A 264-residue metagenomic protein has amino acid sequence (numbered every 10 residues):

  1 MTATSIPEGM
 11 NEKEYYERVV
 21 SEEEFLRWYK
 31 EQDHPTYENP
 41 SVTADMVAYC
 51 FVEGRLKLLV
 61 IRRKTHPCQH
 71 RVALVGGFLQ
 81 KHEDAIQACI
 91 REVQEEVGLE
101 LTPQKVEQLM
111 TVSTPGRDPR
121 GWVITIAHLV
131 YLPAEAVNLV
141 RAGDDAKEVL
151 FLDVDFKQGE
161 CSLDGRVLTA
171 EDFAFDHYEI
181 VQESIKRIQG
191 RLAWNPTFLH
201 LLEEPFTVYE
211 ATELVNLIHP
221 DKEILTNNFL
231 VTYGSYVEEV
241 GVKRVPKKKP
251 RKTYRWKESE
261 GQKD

Functional and structural regions predicted by a protein language model:
M1-D45: Non-cleavable N-terminal signal-anchor transmembrane helices
L26-A73, I86: N-terminal strand-loop-strand
P40-V42, I86-I90, G98-E160, G165 (+3 more regions): Active-site segment of metal-dependent pyrophosphate-handling enzymes, primarily the Nudix hydrolase catalytic core
Y49, Y131-P133, K257: Solvent-exposed residues in well-ordered beta-strands and their adjoining turns, especially edge/terminal strands
R55-E95, L99, G190-I218: Conserved Nudix-box catalytic region and its N-terminal flanking loop in Nudix hydrolases and closely related
K222-G241: Charge-enriched amphipathic alpha-helical scaffolds
V237-D264: Long, intrinsically disordered, low-complexity Ser/Thr/Pro-rich regulatory/activation regions of nuclear proteins
